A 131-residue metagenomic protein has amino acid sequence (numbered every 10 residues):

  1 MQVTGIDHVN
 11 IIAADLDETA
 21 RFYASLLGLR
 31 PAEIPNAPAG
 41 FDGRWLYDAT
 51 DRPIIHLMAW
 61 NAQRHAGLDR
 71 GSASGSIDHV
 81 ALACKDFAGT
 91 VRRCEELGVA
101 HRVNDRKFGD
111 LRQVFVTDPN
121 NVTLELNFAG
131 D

Functional and structural regions predicted by a protein language model:
M1-A20, I77-L82, G130-D131: N-terminal beta-strand motif that seeds the catalytic metal site of vicinal oxygen chelate
Q2, I34, V91-D131: Vicinal oxygen chelate
G5, G40, S76, D110: Exposed loop/turn and edge beta-strand positions of beta-sandwich/beta-sheet ligand-binding modules
H8, P53-H56, H79, Q113: Histidine-centered active-site/metal-ligand motif
I12-P53, E96, N104: Core segments of cupin and vicinal oxygen chelate
E18, F87-T90: Short, conserved charged micro-motifs
A32-R70, T123-F128: Conserved short beta-strand elements that form part of the metal-binding/catalytic scaffold of enzyme active sites
A73, H79-F87, C94: Mid-chain, well-packed structural core segment of small domains
